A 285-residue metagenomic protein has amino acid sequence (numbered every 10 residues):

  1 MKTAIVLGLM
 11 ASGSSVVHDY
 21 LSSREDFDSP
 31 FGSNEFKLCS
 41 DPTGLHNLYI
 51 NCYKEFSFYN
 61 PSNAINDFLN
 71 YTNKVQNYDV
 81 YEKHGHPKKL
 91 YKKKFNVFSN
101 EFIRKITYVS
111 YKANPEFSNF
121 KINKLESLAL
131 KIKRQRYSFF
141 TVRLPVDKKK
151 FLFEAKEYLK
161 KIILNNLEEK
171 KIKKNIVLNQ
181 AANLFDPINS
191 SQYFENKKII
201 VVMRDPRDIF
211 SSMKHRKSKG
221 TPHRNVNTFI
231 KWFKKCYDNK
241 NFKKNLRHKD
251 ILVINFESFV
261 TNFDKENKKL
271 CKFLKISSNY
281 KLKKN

Functional and structural regions predicted by a protein language model:
M1-L152: PAPS-dependent sulfotransferase catalytic core
T3-I5, I103-K281: PAPS-dependent sulfotransferase catalytic domain
K283-N285: C-terminal "lid/loop" region of Rossmann-like NAD(P)-dependent oxidoreductases
